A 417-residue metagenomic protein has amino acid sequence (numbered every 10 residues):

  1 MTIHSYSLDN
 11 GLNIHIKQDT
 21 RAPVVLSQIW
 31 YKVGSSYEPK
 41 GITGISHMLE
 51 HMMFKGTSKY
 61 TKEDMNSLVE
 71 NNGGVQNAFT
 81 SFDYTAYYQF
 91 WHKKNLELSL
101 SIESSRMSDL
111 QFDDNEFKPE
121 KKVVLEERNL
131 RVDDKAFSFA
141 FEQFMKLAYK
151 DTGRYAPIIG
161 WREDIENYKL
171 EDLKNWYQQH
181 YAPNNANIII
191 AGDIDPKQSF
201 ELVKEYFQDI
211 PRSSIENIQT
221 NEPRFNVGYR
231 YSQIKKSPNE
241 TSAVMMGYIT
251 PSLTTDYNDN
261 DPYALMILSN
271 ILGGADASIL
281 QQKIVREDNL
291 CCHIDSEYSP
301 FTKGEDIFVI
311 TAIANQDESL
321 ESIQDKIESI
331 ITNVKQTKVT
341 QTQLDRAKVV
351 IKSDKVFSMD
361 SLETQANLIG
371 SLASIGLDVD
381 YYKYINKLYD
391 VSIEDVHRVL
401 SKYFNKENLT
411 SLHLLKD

Functional and structural regions predicted by a protein language model:
M1-S35, K59-N95, R131-N185, D209-T255 (+6 more regions): Non-catalytic beta-strand/loop surface segments
G34-I42: Short pre-active-site segment immediately N-terminal to the catalytic Zn-binding motif
T43-T57: Active-site SXXK
G56, F90-K121, A275, P300-S358: M16/insulysin-pitrilysin zinc metalloprotease superfamily fold
R106, E127, L202-D209, I249 (+7 more regions): Generic, well-ordered alpha-helical scaffold segments in large soluble proteins
G370-D380, L388: C-terminal, helix-dominated tail/subdomain
